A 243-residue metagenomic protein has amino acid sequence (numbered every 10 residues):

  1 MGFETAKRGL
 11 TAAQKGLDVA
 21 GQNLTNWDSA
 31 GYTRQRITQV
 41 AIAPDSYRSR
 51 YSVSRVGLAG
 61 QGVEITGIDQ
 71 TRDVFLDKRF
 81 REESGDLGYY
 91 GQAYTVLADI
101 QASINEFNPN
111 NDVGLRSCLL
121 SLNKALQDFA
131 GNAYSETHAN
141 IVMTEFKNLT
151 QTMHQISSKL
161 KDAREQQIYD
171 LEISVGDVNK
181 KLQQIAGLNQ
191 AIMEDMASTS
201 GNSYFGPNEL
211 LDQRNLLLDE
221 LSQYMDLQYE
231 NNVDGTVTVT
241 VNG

Functional and structural regions predicted by a protein language model:
M1-K147, H154-Q155, K159-L160, Q167 (+2 more regions): Bacterial Type III/flagellar export signals at protein N-termini
K7-G9, Q167-D170, M193-D212: Conserved short loop/turn motifs at secondary-structure junctions
F146-M196: Long, non-coiled-coil amphipathic alpha-helical linker/lever segments that couple catalytic cores to other domains
V175-Q183, Q190, N202, G206-E220 (+1 more regions): Internal, well-ordered domain-core segments that constitute the primary functional module of diverse proteins
